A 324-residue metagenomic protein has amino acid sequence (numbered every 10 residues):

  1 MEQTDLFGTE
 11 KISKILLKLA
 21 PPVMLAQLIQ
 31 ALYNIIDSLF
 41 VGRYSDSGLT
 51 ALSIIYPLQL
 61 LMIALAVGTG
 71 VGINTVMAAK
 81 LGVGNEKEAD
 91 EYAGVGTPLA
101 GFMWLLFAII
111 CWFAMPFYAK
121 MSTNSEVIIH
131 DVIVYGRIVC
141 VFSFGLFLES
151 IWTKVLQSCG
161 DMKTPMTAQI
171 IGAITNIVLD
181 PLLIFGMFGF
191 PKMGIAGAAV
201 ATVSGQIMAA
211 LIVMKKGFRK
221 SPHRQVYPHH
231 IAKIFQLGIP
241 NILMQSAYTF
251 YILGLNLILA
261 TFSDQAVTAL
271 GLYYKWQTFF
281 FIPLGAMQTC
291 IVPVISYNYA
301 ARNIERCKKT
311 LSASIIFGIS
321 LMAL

Functional and structural regions predicted by a protein language model:
M1-K18, I195, A199-T202, L211-Y248: Interhelical loop/hinge segments that connect adjacent transmembrane helices in multipass membrane
K14-N74, I239-T261: Signature of the first transmembrane helix
L16, C111, M115, K154 (+5 more regions): Structural signal for membrane-spanning alpha-helices in multi-pass inner-membrane proteins, emphasizing helix cores
L19, V23-M24, L60, A100 (+11 more regions): Residue-level signature of transmembrane alpha-helical cores of multipass secondary-active transporters and flippases
L28, L32-T50, A119-E126, L182-M193 (+2 more regions): Helix-terminus/linker motif at the lipid-water interface of multi-pass membrane proteins
L49-W112, L146-P165, L270-L324: Small-residue-rich hydrophobic transmembrane alpha-helices
L106-I133, R137, F185, L324: Short membrane-interface helical motifs at transmembrane helix boundaries in multi-pass membrane transporters
A168-L182, F190-R219: Hydrophobic alpha-helical transmembrane segments
